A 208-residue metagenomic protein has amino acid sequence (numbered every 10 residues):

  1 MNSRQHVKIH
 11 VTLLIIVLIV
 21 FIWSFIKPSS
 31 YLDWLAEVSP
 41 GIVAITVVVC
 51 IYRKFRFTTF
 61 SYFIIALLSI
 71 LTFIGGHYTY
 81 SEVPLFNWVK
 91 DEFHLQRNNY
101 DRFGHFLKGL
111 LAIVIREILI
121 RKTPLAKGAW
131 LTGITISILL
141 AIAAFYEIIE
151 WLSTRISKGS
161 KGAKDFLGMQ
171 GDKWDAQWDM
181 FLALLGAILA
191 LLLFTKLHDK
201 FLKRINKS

Functional and structural regions predicted by a protein language model:
M1-I15: N-terminal membrane topogenic signal
W23-W34, T46-F55: Short, hydrophobic transmembrane alpha-helix segments
S24, I65-G75, I113, E117 (+1 more regions): Alpha-helical transmembrane segments of multi-pass membrane proteins
S30-W34, L85-F86, Y100, A143 (+1 more regions): Interfacial helix-loop-helix junctions of multi-pass membrane proteins
D33-P40, Q96-I115, K173-I188: Membrane-interface loop-to-helix entry segments
S39, T58-L67: Cytoplasmic-side transmembrane-helix entry/capping segments in multi-pass membrane proteins
V43-Y52, L107-T123, R155-K158, F181-L197: Membrane-interfacial alpha-helical segments at the cytosolic side of multi-pass membrane proteins
P124-L140: Internal alpha-helical transmembrane segments of multi-pass membrane proteins
